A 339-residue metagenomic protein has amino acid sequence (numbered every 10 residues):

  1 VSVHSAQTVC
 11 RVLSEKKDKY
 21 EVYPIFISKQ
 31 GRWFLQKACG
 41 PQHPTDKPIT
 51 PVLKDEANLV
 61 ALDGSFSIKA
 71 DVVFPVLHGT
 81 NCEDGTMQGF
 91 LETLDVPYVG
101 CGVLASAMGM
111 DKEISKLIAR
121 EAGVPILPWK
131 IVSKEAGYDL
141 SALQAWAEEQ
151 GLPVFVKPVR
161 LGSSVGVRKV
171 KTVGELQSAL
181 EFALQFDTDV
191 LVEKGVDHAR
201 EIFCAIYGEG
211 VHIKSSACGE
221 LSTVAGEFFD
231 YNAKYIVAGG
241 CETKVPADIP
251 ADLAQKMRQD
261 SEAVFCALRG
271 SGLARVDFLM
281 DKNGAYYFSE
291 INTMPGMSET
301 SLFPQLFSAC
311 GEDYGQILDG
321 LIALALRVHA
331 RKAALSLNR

Functional and structural regions predicted by a protein language model:
V1-L104, M108-M110, I114, V132-A145 (+1 more regions): ATP-binding N-terminal substructure of ATP-dependent carboxylate-amine bond-forming enzymes
H4-Q7, R11, S67, M108-A199 (+1 more regions): Active-site nucleotide/adenylate-binding loops and adjacent lid/helix of ATP-dependent enzymes
K17-Y20, V196, C266-L273: Surface-exposed helix-capping loop/turn segments at secondary-structure junctions
V22, P97-Y98, I126, V154 (+1 more regions): Hydrophobic beta-strand scaffold residues
G89-Y98, G174-Q177, A309-G311: A glycine- and small-aliphatic-rich helix-loop capping segment at beta-alpha/alpha-beta transitions that lines
K171-Q259, M280-Y287: Phosphate-binding site of ATP-dependent enzymes
D248-R339: ATP-dependent carboxylate activation and anion-phosphoryl transfer catalytic cores that bind Mg-ATP to form
